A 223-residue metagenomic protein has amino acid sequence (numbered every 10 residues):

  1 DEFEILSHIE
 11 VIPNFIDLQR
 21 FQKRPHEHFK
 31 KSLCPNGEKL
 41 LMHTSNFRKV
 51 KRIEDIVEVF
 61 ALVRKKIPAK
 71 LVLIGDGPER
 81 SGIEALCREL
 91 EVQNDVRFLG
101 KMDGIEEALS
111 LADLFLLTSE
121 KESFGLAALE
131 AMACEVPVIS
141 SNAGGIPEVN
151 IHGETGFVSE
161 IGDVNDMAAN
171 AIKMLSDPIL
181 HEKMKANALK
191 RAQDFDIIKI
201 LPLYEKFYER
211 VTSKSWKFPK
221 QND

Functional and structural regions predicted by a protein language model:
F15: Carbohydrate-associated surface elements
Q22-P35, L180: A short helix/loop element that forms part of the nucleotide-sugar donor recognition site in Leloir-type
P35-M42, I53-F98, S176-H181: A conserved nucleotide-sugar
K101, E120: Aromatic "clamp/platform" in nucleotide-sugar-dependent glycosyltransferases that forms part of the donor/acceptor
P137-S140, N150: Short hydrophobic beta-strand element within catalytic cores of glycosyltransferases and related nucleotide-activated
H152-G153, F157-V164, K173-P178: Conserved acidic donor-binding segment of nucleotide-sugar-dependent glycosyltransferases
D166, K173, L180-D194, L203-K206: A short, well-ordered alpha-helix in the C-terminal region of glycosyltransferases
I197-D223: C-terminal alpha-helical cap of glycosyltransferases
